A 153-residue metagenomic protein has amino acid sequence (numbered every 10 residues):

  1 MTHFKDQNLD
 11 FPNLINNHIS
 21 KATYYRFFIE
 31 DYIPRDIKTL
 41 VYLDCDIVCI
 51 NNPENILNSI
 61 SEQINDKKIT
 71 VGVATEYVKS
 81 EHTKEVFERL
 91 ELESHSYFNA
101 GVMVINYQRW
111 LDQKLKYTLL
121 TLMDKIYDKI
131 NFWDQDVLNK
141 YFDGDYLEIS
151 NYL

Functional and structural regions predicted by a protein language model:
M1-L153: Glycosyltransferase catalytic domains, chiefly GT-A lineage
